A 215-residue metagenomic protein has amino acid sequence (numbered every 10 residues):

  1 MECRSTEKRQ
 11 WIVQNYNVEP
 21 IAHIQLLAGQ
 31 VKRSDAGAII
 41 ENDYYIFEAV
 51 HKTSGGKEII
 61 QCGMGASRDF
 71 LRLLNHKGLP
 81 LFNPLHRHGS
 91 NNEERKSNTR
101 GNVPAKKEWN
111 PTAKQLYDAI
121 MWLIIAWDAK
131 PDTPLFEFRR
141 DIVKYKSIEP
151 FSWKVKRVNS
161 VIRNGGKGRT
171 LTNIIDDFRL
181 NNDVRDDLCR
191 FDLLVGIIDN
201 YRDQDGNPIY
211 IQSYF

Functional and structural regions predicted by a protein language model:
M1-F215: Extended, alpha-helix-rich binding/interface surfaces that flank or overlap catalytic cores and mediate recognition
